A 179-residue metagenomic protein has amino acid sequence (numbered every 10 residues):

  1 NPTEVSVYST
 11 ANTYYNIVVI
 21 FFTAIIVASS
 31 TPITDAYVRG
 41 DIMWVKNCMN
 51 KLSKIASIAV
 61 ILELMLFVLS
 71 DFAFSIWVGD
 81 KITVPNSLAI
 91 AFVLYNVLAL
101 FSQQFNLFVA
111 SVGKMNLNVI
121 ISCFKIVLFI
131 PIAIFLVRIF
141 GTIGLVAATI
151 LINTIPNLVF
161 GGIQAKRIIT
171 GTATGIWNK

Functional and structural regions predicted by a protein language model:
P2-E4, I42-M43, N47, F67-V97 (+1 more regions): Interfacial segments at transmembrane-helix termini and the short loops linking adjacent helices
E4-F22, I155: Alpha-helical transmembrane segments of polytopic membrane transporters and translocases
A11, V19-R39, F108-S111: Helix-loop junctions and terminal segments of transmembrane helices in multi-pass membrane transport/translocation
T13-N16, K51, N96, S122-V127 (+1 more regions): Residue-level recognition of pore/gate-forming positions within transmembrane alpha-helices of multi-pass
P32, R39-M43, R167-K179: Interhelical loop/hinge segments that connect adjacent transmembrane helices in multipass membrane
I42-E63: Membrane-water interface segments that mark the loop-to-transmembrane alpha-helix transition
S70, S75, T83-N86, G113-N116 (+4 more regions): Membrane-interface helix-loop junctions in multi-pass transport and translocation proteins
L94-F124, Q164: Membrane-interface junctions at transmembrane-helix termini in multi-pass inner-membrane proteins
